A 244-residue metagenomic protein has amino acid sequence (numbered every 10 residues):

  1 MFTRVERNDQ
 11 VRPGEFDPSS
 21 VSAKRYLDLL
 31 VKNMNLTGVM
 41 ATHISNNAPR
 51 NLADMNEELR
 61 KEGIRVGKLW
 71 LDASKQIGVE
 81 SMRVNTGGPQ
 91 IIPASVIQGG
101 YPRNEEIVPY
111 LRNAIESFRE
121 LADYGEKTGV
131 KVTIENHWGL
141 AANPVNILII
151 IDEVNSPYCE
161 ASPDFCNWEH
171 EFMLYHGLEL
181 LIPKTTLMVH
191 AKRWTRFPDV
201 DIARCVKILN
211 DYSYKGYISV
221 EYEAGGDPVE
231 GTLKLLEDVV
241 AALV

Functional and structural regions predicted by a protein language model:
M1-V5, A41-N46, M82-V84, V132-I134 (+3 more regions): Hydrophobic faces of well-ordered beta-strands that scaffold small-molecule active sites in alpha/beta enzyme cores
F2-K32, T86-P93: Glycine-rich, proline-tolerant flexible connector loops at the mouths of alpha/beta enzymes
E6-V11, N47-R50, T86-Q90, W138-L140 (+3 more regions): Active-site-proximal loop/turn and secondary-structure-junction residues that shape catalytic pockets, frequently
G14-V21, R50-E62, V108, C166 (+1 more regions): The substrate-binding groove and active-site-proximal loops of carbohydrate-active enzymes, especially glycoside
S20-T42, K68-G78, R119-K127, I150-N155 (+2 more regions): Acidic (Asp/Glu)-rich catalytic clusters
A23-K24, E57-R60, P228-T232: Metal-dependent catalytic neighborhoods of phosphoester/phosphodiester hydrolases
N33-L36, R50-E160: Active-site acidic/histidine proton-transfer and metal-coordination neighborhood in alpha/beta enzyme cores
K127, A141-V244: Histidine-acidic metal/acid-base catalytic patches
